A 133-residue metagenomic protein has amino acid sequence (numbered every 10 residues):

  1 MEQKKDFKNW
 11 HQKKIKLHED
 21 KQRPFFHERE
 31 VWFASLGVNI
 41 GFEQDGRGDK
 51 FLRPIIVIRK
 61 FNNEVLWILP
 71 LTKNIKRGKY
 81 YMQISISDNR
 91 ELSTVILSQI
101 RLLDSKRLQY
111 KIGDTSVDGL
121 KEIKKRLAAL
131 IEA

Functional and structural regions predicted by a protein language model:
M1-H11, D49, I84-A133: C-terminal terminal-subdomain/extension
I15-Q22: Short alpha-helix capping/helix-loop boundary micro-motifs
E28-R29: Loop/turn positions that initiate beta-strands
G37-F42: Short, charged beta-turn/beta-strand-edge "cap" motif at the junction between a beta-strand and an adjacent loop
Q44-D88: Compact nucleic-acid interaction/catalytic patches
